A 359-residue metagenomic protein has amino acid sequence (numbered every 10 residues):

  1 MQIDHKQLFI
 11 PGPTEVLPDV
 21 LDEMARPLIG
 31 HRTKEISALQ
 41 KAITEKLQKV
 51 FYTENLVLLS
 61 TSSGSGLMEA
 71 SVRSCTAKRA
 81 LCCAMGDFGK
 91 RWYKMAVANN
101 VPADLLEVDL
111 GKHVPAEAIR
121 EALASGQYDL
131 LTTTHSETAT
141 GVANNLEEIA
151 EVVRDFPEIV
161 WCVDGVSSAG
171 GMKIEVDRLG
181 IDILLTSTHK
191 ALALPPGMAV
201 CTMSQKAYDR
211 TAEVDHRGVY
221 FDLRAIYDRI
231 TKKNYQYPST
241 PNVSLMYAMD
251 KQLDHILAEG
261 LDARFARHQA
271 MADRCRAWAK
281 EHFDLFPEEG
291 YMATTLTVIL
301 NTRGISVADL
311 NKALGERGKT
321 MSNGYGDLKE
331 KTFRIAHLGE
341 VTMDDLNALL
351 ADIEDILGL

Functional and structural regions predicted by a protein language model:
M1, K331-L359: PLP-dependent enzyme catalytic core of the Aspartate aminotransferase-like
H5-L59: A glycine-/small-polar-enriched, mobile loop at the entrance of the PLP active site in fold-type I
E15-V16, H189-A277: Active-site C-terminal subdomain of aminotransferase-like
E54-L81, M85, G89-Y93: Conserved beta-loop-alpha segment that forms the PLP phosphate-binding cup at the N-terminus of a helix
V114-G170, I183: Active-site phosphate-binding strand-loop segment of PLP-dependent enzymes
D177-H189: Conserved active-site segment immediately N-terminal to the catalytic lysine that forms the internal aldimine
L285-L314: Conserved PLP-binding catalytic core of the aspartate aminotransferase-like
